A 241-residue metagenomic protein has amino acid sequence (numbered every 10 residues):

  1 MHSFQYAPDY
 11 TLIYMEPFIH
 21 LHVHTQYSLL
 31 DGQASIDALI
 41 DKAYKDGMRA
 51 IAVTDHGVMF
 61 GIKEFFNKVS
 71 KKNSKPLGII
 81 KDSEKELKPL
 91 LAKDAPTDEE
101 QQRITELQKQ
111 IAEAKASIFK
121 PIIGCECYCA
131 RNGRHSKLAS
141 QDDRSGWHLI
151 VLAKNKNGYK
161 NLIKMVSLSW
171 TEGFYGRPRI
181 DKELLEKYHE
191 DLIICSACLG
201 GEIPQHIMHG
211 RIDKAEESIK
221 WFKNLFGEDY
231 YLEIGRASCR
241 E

Functional and structural regions predicted by a protein language model:
F4-R240: Phosphodiester-processing cores and adjacent nucleic acid-binding clamps
